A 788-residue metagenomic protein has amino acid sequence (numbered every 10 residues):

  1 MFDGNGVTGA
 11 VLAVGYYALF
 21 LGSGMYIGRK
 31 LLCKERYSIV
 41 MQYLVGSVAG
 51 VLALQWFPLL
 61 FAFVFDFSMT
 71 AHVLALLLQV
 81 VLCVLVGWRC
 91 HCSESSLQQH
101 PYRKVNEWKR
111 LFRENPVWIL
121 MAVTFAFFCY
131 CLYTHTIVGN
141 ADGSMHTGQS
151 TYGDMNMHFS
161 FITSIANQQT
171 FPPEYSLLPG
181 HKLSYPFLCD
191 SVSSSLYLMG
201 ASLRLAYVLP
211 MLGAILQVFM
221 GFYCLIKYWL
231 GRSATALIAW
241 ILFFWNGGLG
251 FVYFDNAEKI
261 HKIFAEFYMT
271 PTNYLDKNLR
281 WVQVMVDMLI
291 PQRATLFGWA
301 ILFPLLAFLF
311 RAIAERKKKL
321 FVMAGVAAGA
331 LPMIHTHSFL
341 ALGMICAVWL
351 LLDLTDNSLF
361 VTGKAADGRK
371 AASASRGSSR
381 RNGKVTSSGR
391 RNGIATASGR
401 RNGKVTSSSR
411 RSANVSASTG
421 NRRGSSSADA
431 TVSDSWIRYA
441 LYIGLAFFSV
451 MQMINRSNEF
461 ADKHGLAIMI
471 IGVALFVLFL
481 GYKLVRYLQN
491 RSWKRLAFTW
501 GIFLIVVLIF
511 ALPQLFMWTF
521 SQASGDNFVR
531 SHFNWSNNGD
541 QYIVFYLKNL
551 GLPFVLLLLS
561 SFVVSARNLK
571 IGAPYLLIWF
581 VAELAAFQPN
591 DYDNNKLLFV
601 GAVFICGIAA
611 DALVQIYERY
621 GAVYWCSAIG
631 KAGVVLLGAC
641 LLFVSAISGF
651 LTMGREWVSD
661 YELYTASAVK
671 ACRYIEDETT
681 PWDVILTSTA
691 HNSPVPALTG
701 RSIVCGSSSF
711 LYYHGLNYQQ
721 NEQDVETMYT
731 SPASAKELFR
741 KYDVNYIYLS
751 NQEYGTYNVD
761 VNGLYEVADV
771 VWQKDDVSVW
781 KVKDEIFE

Functional and structural regions predicted by a protein language model:
M1-L111, D367, S373-R376, S409 (+3 more regions): Membrane-embedded, hydrophobic transmembrane alpha-helices
M69-A141, S233, V477-S492, E788: Start-transfer (signal-anchor) and selected internal transmembrane alpha helices of multi-pass inner/ER membrane
T124-I301, T336-L340, Y661-E662, T689: Active-site lumenal/periplasmic loops and adjacent helix-entry segments of GT-C-fold, multi-pass membrane
F128-L132, W245, L249, I334 (+6 more regions): Transmembrane alpha-helical segments
V286-L289, F321-H335, A347, F448-V450: Membrane-interface alpha helices of multi-pass inner-membrane proteins
P304-A312, C346-A347, L475-Q489, N549-L569 (+1 more regions): Hydrophobic, aromatic-rich transmembrane alpha-helices and their immediate juxtamembrane boundary segments
L354, G383, A413, G420 (+6 more regions): Signature aromatic-anchored transmembrane alpha helix within multi-pass, membrane-resident enzymes that catalyze glycan
Y617, G621-E788: Extracytoplasmic
